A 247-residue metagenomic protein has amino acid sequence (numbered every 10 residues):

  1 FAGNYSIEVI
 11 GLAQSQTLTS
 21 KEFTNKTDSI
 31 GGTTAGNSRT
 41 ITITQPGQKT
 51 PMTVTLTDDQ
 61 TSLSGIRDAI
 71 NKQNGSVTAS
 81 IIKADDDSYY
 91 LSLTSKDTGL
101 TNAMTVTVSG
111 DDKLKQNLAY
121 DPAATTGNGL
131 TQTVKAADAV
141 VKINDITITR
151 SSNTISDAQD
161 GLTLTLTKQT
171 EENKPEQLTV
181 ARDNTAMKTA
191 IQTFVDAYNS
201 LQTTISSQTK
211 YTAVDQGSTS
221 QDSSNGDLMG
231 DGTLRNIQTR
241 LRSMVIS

Functional and structural regions predicted by a protein language model:
F1-Y90, T94-T204, M229-S247: Bacterial flagellar/type III secretion structural subunits and associated motility module proteins, recognized via
I82-D86, T209-Q221: Short, glycine/acidic-rich hinge or "gate" loops at secondary-structure transitions that mediate conformational
D222-G226: Intrinsically disordered, Lys/Arg-rich low-complexity segments
